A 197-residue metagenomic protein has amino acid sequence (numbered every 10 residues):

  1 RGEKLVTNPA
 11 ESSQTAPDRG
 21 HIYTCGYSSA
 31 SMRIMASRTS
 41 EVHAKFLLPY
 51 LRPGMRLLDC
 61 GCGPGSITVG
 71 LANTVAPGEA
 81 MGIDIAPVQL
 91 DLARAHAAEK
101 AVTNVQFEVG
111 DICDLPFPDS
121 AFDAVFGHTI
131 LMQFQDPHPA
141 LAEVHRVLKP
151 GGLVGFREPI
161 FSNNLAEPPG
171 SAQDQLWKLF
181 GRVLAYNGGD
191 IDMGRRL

Functional and structural regions predicted by a protein language model:
A16-T39: Class I SAM-dependent methyltransferase Rossmann-like catalytic core, especially the SAM/SAH-binding loop
R19, R56-C60, P64-D114, P139: Class I SAM-dependent methyltransferase SAM/SAH-binding core
S37-M55, G70, T74: Conserved alpha-helix/loop element of class I SAM-dependent methyltransferases that forms part of the SAM/SAH-binding
C113-A124: A short acidic, Gly/Pro-enriched loop at the edge of an enzyme's catalytic core that lines a small-molecule cofactor
D123-H138: A short SAM/SAH-binding and catalytic strip from SAM-dependent methyltransferases
H138-L153: A short glycine-rich, Lys/Arg-flanked "PGG" loop and its adjoining helix->strand segment in the class I
G155-L197: Conserved catalytic/acceptor-binding region of the Class I
